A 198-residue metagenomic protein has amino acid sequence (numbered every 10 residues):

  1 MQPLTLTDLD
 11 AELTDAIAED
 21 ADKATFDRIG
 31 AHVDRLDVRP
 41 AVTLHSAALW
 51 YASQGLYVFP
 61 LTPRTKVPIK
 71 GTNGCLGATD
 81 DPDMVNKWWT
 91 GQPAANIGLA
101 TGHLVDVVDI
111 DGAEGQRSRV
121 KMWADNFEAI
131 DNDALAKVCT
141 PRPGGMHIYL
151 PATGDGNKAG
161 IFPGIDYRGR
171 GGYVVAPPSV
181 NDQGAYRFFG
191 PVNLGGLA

Functional and structural regions predicted by a protein language model:
Q2-A11, D15-A18, K23-G144, T153: Signature for HUH/AEP ssDNA processing cores
L99-Q116, K121, L150-A198: DNA replication initiation modules
H147: Histidine-centered active-site/metal-ligand motif
